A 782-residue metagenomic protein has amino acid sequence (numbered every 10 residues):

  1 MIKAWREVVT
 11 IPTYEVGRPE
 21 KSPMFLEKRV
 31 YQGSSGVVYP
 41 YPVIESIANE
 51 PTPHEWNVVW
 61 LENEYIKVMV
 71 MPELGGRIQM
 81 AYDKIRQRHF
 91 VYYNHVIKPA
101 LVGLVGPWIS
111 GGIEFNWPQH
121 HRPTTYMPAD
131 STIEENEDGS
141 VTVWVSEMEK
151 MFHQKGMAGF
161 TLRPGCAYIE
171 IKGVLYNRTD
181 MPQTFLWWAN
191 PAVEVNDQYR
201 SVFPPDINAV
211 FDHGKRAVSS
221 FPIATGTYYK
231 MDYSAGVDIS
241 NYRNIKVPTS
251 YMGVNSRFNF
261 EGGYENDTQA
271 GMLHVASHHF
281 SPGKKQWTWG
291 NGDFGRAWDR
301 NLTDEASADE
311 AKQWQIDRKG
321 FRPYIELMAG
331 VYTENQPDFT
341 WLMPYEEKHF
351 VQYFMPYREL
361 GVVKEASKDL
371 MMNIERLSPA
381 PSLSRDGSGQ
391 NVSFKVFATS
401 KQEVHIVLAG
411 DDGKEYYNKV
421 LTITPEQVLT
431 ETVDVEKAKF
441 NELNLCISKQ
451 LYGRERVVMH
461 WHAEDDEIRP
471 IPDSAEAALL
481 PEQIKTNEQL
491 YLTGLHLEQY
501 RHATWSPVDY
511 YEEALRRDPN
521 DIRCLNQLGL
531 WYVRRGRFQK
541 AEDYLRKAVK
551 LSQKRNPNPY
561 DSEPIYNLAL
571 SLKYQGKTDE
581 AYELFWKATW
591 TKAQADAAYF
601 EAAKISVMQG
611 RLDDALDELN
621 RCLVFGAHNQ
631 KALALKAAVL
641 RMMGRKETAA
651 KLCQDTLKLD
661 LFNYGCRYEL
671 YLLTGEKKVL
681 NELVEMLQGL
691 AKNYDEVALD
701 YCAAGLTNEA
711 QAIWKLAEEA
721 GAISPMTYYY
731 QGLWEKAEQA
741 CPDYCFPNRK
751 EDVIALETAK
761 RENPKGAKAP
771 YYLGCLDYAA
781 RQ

Functional and structural regions predicted by a protein language model:
I2, E7-P19, P23, V59 (+6 more regions): A contiguous, surface-exposed recognition patch within enzymatic or periplasmic domains that forms
M24-H54, V58-E62, I109-Y168, A308-T340 (+1 more regions): Extended, loop-rich substrate-binding clefts of extracytoplasmic carbohydrate-active enzymes
L495-H496, L530, L570, K604 (+6 more regions): Residue-level recognition of tetratricopeptide repeat
R517, L551-P557, T591, F625 (+5 more regions): Structural marker of alpha-solenoid helical repeat scaffolds
C524, P557-N558, P564, A598 (+5 more regions): TPR alpha-solenoid repeat register
